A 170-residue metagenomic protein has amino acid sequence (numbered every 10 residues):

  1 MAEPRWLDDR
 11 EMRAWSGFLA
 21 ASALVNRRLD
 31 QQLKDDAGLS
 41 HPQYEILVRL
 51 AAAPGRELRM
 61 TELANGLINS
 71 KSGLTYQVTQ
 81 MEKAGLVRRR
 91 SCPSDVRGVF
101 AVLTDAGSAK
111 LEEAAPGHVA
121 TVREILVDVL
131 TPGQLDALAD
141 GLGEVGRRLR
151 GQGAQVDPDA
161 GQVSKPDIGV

Functional and structural regions predicted by a protein language model:
M1-A37, A84, S164-V170: N-terminal leader segment of winged-helix/HTH proteins
M1-D9, P132-V170: C-terminal regulatory/oligomerization modules of transcriptional regulators
L19, A23, V48-A53, A115: Short, locally clustered residues in the helix-turn-helix/winged-helix DNA-binding domain
V25, L29, L67, K110-V129 (+1 more regions): Alpha-helical linker/hinge and terminal dimerization helices associated with HTH transcriptional regulators
R27-S70, D157: N-terminal helix-turn-helix DNA-binding core of bacterial DNA-binding proteins
M60, V78-T79: Short, hydrophobic-biased segments on the C-terminal half of alpha helices that form "recognition helices"
T79-D140: Charged, amphipathic alpha-helical coiled-coil/dimerization segments
